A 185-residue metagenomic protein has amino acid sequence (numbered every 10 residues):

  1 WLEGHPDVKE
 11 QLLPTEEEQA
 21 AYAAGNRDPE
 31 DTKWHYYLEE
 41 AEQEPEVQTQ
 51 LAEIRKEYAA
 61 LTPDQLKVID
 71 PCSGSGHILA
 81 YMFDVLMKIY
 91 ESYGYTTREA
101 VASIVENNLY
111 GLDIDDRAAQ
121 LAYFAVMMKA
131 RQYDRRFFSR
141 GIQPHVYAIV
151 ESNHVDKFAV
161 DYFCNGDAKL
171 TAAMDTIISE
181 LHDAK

Functional and structural regions predicted by a protein language model:
W1-K185: SAM-dependent methyltransferase catalytic region
